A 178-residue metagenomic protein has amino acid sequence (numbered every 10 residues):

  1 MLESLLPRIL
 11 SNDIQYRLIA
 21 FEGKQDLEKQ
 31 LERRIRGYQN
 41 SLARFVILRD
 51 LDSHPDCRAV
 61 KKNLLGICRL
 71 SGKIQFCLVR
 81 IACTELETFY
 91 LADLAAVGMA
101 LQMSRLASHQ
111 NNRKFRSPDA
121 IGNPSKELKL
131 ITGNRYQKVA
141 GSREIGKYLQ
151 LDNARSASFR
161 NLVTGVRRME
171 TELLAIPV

Functional and structural regions predicted by a protein language model:
E3-I19, Q25-R44, L51-V178: C-terminal accessory helical subdomains adjacent to catalytic cores in phosphodiester- and nucleotide-handling enzymes
